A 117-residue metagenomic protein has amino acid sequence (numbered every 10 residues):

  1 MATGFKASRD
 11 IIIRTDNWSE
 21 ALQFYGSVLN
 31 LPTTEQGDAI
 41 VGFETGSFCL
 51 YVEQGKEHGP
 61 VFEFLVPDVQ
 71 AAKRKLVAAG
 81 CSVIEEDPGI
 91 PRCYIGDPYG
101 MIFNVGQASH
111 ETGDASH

Functional and structural regions predicted by a protein language model:
M1-L22, C49, P60-F62, S109-H117: N-terminal beta-strand motif that seeds the catalytic metal site of vicinal oxygen chelate
S8-D16, Q54-A79, G89-M101: Vicinal oxygen chelate
Y25: Terminal peptide-recognition signature
L29-V61, V66, I102-S109: Conserved short beta-strand elements that form part of the metal-binding/catalytic scaffold of enzyme active sites
D38-A39, G89, G113: Residue-level "edge-of-site" marker
I84-D87: Short loop/turn motifs at secondary-structure junctions and domain boundaries
